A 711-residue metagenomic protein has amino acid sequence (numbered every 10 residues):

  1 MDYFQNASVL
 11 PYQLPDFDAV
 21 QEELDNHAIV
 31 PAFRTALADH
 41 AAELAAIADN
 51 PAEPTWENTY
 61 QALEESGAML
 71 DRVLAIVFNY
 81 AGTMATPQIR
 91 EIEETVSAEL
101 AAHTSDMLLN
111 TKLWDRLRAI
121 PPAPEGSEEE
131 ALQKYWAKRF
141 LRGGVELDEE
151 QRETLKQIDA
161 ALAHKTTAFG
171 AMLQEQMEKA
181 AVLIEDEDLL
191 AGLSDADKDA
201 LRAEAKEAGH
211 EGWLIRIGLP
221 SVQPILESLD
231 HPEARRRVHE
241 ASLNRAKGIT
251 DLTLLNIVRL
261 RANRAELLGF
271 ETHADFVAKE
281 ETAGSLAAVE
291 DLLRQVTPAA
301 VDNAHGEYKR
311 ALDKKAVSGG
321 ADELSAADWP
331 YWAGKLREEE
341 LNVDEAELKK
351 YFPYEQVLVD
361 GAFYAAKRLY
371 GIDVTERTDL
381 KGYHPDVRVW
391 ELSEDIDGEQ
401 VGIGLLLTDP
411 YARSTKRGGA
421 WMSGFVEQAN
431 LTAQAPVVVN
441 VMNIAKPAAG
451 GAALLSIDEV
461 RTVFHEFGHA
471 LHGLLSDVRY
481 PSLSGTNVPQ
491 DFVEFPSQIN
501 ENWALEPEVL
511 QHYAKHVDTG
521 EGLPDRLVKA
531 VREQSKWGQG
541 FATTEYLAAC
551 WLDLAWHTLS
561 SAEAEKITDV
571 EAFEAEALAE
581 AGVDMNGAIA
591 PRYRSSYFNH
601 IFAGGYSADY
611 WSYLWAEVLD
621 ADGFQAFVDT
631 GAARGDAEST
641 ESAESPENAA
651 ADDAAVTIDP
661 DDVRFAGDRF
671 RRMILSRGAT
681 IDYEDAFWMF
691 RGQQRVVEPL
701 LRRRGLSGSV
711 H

Functional and structural regions predicted by a protein language model:
M1-D16, F33-L37, E64, A68 (+5 more regions): Acidic, low-complexity proline/glycine-rich segments
M1-L193: N-terminal helix-rich structural modules
D2-D25, P31, T35, G212 (+9 more regions): C-terminal, non-catalytic "cap/extension" segments appended to globular domains
Y12-A28, I76-V96, R118-Q157, R216-D251 (+7 more regions): Short His/Asp/Glu-rich catalytic/ion-coordination signatures at enzyme active sites or charged loops
A38, A42, A46-E53, M69-T86 (+22 more regions): Intrinsically disordered or highly flexible coil/loop and linker segments, enriched in small and charged/polar residues
A68-N79, K134, K138, E240 (+3 more regions): Short, hydrophobic/amphipathic alpha-helical patches that form generic packing surfaces within helical domains
E128, L132-K134, H164, A171 (+7 more regions): Active-site-proximal, well-structured secondary-structure segments within enzyme catalytic domains
A445-F464: Short pre-active-site segment immediately N-terminal to the catalytic Zn-binding motif
